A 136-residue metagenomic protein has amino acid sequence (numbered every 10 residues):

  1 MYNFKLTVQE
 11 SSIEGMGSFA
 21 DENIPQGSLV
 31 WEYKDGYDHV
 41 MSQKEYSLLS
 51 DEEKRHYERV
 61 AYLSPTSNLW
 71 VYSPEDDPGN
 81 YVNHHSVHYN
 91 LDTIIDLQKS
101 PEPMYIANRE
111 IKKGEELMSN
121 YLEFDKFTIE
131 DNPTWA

Functional and structural regions predicted by a protein language model:
M1-S11, S50-D125: Catalytic core of the SET domain in histone-lysine N-methyltransferases, recognizing conserved active-site
M16-M41, V82, I106-Y121, K126-F127: Conserved SET/PR domain catalytic loop and adjacent active-site segment of histone-lysine N-methyltransferases
V40-K54, F127-A136: Short, compositionally biased
